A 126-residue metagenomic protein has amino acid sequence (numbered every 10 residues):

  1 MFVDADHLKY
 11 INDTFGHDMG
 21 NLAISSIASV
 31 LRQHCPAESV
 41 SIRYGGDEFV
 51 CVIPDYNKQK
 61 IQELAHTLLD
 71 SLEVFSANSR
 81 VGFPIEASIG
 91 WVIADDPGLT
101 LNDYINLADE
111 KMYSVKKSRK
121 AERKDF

Functional and structural regions predicted by a protein language model:
M1, I42, G90-V92: Conserved beta-strand cores of small sensory beta-sandwich domains that regulate signal transduction, primarily PAS/PAC
D6-P36, I42-G46, V50-C51, K58-H66 (+2 more regions): Conserved long alpha-helical elements within nucleotide-processing catalytic cores of c-di-GMP signaling and class III
I27, L31-R32, S71-A77: Short, functional N-terminal and low-complexity linear motifs
E38-V40, A77-R80: Short beta-strand/turn micro-motifs at beta-sheet edges
V52-P54, V92: Short hydrophobic/aromatic beta-strand micro-patches that form the beta-sheet surface supporting nucleotide- or nucleic
D55-Y56, D96: Hydrophobic/aromatic docking surface of two-component receiver
Q62-L69, E73, R80, A94-F126: Catalytic-core segments of nucleotide cyclases and related cyclic-nucleotide turnover enzymes
F83-S88: PAS and PAS-like sensory/regulatory domains
